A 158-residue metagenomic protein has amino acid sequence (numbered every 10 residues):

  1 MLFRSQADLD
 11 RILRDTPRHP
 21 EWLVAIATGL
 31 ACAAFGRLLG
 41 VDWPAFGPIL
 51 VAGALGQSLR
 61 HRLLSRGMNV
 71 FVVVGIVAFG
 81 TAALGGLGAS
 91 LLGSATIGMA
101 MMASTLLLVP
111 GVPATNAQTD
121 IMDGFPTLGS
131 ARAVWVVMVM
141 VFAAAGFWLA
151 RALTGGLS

Functional and structural regions predicted by a protein language model:
Q6-P17: Juxtamembrane "pre-transmembrane" interface segments
I12, G56-G67, P113-P126: C-terminal ends of transmembrane helices
R18-T96, P110: Core alpha-helical transmembrane segments of integral membrane proteins
S90-S158: Generic detector of multi-pass transmembrane helix bundles and their immediately adjacent loops in polytopic membrane
